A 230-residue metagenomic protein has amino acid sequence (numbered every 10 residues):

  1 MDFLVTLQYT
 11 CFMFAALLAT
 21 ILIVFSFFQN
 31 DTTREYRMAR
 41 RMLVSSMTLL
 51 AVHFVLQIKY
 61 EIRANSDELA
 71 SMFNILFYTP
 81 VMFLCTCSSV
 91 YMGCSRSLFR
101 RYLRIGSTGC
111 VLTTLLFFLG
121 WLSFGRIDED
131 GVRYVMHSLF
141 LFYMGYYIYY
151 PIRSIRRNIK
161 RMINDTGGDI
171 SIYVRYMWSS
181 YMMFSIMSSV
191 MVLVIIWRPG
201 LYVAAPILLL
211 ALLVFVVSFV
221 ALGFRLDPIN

Functional and structural regions predicted by a protein language model:
D2-A15, L115-R153, V194-P206: Extracellular-loop-to-transmembrane junctions of the mid-late helices
T10-Q29, M38-R63, L76-C87, T108-G120 (+1 more regions): Hydrophobic alpha-helical transmembrane segments of multi-pass membrane proteins
A19-V24, V81, M144-I159: Membrane-water interface of transmembrane alpha-helices
F27-M42, N65-D67, V90-L103, R126-E129 (+2 more regions): Membrane-interface helix-boundary motifs at transmembrane edges
L69-F73: Short alpha-helical transmembrane interface motifs in multi-pass membrane proteins
F77-L84, W197-A221: Hydrophobic alpha-helical transmembrane segments and immediately flanking/interface helices in integral membrane
V90-G120, G131-F140, D165-F184: The cytoplasmic-loop to transmembrane-helix boundary for the fourth helix
A221-N230: Membrane-proximal linker segments that couple transmembrane helices to downstream signaling/catalytic modules
